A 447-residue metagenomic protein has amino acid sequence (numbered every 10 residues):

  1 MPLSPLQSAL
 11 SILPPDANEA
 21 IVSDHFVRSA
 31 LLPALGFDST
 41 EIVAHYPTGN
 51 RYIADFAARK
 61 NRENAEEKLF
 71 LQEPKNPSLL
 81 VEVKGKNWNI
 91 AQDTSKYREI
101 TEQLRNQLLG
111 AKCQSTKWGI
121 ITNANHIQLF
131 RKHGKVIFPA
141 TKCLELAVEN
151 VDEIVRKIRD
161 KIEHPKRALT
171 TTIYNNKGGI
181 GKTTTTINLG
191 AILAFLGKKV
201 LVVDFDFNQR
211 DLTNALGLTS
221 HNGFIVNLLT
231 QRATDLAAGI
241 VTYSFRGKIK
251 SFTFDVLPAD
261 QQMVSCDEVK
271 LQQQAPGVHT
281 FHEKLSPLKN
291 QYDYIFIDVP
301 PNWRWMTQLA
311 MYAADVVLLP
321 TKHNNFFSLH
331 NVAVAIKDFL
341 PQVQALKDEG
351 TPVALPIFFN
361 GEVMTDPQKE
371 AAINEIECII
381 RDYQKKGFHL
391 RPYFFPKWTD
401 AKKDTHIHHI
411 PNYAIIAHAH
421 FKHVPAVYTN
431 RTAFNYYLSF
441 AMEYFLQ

Functional and structural regions predicted by a protein language model:
M1-W118, K132-L169, V363: A short, conserved, highly charged catalytic patch centered on acidic carboxylates
N89-E99, T219-L228, C266-Q273, F327-N331 (+2 more regions): Short, flexible/disordered intra-domain loops and linkers
R167-Q209: Walker A/P-loop phosphate-binding motif and the immediately C-terminal alpha-helix
N188, I192, A215, L309: Active-site signature of alpha/beta-hydrolase-fold catalytic machinery across serine- and Asp/Cys-nucleophile hydrolases
F207-P258, P396: Phosphate-binding loop that captures ATP/GTP phosphates
A237-R304: Cytosolic-facing regulatory segments adjacent to core modules
N290, Y294-T399: Conserved catalytic-core segment of NTP-binding enzymes
I410-A441: C-terminal boundary of histidine-terminating zinc-finger modules
